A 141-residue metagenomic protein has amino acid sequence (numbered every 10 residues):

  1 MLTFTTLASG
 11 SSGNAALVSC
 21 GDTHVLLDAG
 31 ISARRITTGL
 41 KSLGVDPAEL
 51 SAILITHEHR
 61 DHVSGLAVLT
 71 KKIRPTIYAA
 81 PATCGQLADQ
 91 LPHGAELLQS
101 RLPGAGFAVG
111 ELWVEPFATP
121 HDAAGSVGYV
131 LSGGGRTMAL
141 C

Functional and structural regions predicted by a protein language model:
M1-L43, V127-C141: Conserved beta-strand hairpin/beta-sheet module of binuclear metal-dependent hydrolase folds, prominently
L2, V45-A48, H93, L112: Structured loop/turn residues at beta-strand edges in well-structured enzyme cores
T5-A16, A52-L66, K71, C84-A88 (+1 more regions): Structured catalytic core of nucleotide-sugar glycosyltransferases
A8, A29-I31, E58, A82 (+2 more regions): Active-site metal-binding loops of divalent metal-dependent hydrolases
N14, T23, E49-S51, I73 (+1 more regions): A generic structural signal for short beta-strands and their flanking turns/coil linkers
G21, T70-K71, P92: Short glycine-enriched loop/turn motifs at secondary-structure junctions
A33-A79: Active-site metal-binding motif and surrounding structural segment of the metallo-beta-lactamase
P81-G135: Metallo-beta-lactamase
